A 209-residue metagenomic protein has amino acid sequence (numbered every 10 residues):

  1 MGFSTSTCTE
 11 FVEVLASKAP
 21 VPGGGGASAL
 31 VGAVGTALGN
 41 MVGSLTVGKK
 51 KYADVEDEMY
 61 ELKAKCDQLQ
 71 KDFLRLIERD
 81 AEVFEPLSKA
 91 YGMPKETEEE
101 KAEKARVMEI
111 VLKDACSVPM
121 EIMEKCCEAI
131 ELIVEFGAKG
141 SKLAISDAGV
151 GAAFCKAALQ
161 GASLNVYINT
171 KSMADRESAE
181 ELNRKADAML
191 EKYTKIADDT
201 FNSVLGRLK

Functional and structural regions predicted by a protein language model:
G2-S6, C127, D199-K209: Accessory "access/gating" subregions that flank catalytic or transport cores
F3-V21: Short, hydrophobic/aliphatic alpha-helical segments
S17-L38, A144-A162: Conserved phosphate/anionic-ligand binding catalytic regions in large, soluble enzymes, centered on
L30-V34, L62, L69-L76, A115-K125 (+6 more regions): Amphipathic alpha-helix face/heptad-repeat signature
L38-E58: Phosphate-handling active-site elements
K51-S88, M189: A structural-propensity feature for long, helix-poor, extended segments
D80, F84-A153, A157: Amphipathic alpha-helical interface segments
A129-L132, A144-S203: Preference for long, well-ordered alpha-helical segments
